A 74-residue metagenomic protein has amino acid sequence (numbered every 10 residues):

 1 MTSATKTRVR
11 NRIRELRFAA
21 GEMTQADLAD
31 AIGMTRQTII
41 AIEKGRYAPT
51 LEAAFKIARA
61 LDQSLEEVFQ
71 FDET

Functional and structural regions predicted by a protein language model:
M1-R8: A detector for short, charged/polar N-terminal pre-domain segments
T2, Q70-T74: Short, charged recognition helix plus adjacent turn of helix-turn-helix-like nucleic-acid-binding domains
R12-A31: Short basic helix-loop element that most often maps to the first helix and adjoining turn of HTH DNA-binding modules
I13, L28-A29, I39-I42, V68: Conserved hydrophobic/aromatic packing and binding residues within compact polymer-binding modules
G33-A48: Recognition helix of helix-turn-helix/homeodomain-like DNA-binding domains that insert into the DNA major groove
E52-E67: DNA major-groove recognition helix of helix-turn-helix/homeodomain DNA-binding modules
